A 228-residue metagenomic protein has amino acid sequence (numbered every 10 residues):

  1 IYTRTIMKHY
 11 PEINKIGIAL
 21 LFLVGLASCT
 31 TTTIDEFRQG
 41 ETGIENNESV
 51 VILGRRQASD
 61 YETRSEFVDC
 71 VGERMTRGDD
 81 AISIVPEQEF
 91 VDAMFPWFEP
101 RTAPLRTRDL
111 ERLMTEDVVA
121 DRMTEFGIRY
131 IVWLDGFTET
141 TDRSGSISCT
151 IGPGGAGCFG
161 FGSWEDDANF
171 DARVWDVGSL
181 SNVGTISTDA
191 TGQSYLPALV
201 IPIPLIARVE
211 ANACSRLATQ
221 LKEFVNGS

Functional and structural regions predicted by a protein language model:
I1-I6: Short, Lys/Arg-enriched N-terminal segments with co-localized hydrophobic residues within the first ~10-30 amino acids
K8-I18: Bacterial N-terminal signal peptides that target proteins for export
C29-E48, E125-F126, T138-R143, F159-S228: C-terminal/domain-edge helix-coil "capping" segments
F37-R38, R112-V119, T150-F159: N-terminal post-signal-peptidase region of extra-cytosolic proteins
E48-G54: Short hydrophobic beta-strand segments
G54, A58-T140, V177-S181, T185: N-terminal segment of the mature soluble domain
E99-R108, S148-C158: Flexible, solvent-exposed loop segments that connect beta-strands
